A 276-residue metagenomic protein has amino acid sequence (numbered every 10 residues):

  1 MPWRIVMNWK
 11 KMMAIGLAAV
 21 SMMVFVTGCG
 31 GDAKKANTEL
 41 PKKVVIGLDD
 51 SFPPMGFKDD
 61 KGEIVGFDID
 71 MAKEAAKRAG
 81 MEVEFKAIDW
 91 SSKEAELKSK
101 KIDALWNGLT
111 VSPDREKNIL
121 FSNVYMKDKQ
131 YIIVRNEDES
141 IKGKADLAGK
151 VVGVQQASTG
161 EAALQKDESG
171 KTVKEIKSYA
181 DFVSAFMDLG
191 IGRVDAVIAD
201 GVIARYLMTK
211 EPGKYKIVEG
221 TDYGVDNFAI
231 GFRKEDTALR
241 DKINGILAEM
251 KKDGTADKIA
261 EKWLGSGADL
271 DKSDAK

Functional and structural regions predicted by a protein language model:
G30, I69-R78, D138, Q156-S158 (+1 more regions): Extended ligand-binding regions for polar small-molecule ligands
G31-K35, T159-K177, Y215-E219, A248-K276: Ligand-binding clefts/hinges and TM-proximal coupling segments of bilobed small-molecule sensing domains
A36-G108, K242: Extracytoplasmic small-molecule ligand-binding "clamshell" domains of the periplasmic binding protein/Venus flytrap
D50, K127-V134, R205, T209-N244 (+1 more regions): Periplasmic-binding protein-like
K58-D60, A72-M81, G160-Y179, M208-P212: Ligand-binding cleft/hinge of the Venus flytrap
I69, F85-L97, E139, I176-I191: Short helix-initiation/N-cap motifs at beta->coil->alpha
K73, E82-D146: Acidic, polar ligand-binding/catalytic clefts
L109-K117, A163-K166, D188-I191, D195-G224: A ligand-binding cleft/hinge motif common to bilobed small-molecule-binding domains
